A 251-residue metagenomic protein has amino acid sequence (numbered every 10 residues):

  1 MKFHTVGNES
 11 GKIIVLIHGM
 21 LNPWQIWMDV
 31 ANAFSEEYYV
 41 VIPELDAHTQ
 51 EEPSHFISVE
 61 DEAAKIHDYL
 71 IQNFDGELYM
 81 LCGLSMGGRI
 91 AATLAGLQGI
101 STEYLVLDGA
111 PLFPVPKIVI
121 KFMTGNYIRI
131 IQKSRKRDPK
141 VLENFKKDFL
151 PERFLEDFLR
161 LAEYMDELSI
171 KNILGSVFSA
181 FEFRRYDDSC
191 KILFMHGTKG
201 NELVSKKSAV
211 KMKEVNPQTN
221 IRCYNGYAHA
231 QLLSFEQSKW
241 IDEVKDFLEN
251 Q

Functional and structural regions predicted by a protein language model:
T5-E52: Conserved HGGG/HGGXW glycine-rich cap/lid loop of the alpha/beta-hydrolase fold
V41-M80: Active-site loop/oxyanion-hole signature of alpha/beta-hydrolase fold enzymes
L81-G83, D108: Short beta-strand immediately N-terminal to the catalytic nucleophile in serine-hydrolase-like folds
G83-G87, A91: Gly/Ala-rich beta-loop-alpha elbow adjacent to hydrolase catalytic centers
G96-L97, Y104-K133: Flexible "cap/lid" loop of the alpha/beta hydrolase fold
K117-I118, S134-Y186: Conserved alpha/beta-hydrolase catalytic His-Asp/Glu region
L174-E214, C223: Conserved serine/cysteine hydrolase catalytic core
Y224-S238: Catalytic histidine-centered segment of alpha/beta-hydrolase-like enzymes
